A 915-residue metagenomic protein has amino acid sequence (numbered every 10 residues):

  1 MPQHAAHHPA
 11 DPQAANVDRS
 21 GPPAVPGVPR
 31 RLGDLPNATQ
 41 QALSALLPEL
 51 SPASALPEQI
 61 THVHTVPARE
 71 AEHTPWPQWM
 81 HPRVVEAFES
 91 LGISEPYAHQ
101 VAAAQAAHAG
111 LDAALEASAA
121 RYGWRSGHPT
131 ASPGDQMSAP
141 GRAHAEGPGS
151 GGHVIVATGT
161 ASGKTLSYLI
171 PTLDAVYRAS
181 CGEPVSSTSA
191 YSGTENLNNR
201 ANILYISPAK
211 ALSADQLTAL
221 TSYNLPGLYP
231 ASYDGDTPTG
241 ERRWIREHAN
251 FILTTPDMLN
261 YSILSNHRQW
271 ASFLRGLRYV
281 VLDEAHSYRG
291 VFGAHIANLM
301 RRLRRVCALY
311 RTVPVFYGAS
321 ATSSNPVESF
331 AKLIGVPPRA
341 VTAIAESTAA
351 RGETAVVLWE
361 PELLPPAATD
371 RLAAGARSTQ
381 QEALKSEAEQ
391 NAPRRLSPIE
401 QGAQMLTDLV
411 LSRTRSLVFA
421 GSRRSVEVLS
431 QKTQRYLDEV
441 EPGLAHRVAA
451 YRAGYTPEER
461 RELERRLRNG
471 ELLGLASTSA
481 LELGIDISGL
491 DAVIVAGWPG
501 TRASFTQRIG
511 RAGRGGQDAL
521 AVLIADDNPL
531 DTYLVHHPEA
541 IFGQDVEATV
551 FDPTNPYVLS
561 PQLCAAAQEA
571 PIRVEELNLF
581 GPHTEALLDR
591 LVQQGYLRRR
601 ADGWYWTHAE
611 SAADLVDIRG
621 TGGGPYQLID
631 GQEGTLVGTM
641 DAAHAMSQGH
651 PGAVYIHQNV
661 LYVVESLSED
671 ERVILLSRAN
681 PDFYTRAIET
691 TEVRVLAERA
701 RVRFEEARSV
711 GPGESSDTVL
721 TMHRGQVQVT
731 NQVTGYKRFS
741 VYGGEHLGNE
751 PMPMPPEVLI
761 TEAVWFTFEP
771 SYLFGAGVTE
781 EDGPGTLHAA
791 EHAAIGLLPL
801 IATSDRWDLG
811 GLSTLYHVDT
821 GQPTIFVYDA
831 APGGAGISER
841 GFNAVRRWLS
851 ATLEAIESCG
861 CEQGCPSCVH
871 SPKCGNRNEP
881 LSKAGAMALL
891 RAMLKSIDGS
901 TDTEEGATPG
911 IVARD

Functional and structural regions predicted by a protein language model:
M1-A102, G110-S118, Y122: Helicase-associated low-complexity/disordered flanking segments
Q3-R30, A109-G151, R178-N199, P366-P393 (+2 more regions): Intrinsically disordered, low-complexity terminal tails and inter-domain linkers enriched for S/T/G/P/D/E
L47-L91, E95, H108-A109, H153-P256 (+4 more regions): Helicase motor core with emphasis on the C-terminal RecA-like subdomain
A519-A521, D527-Q544, D552, Q562-R573 (+3 more regions): Extended Lys/Arg-rich polyanion-binding regions
C859, A884-G906, G910: Intrinsic disorder at enzyme termini
C859-C868: Short cysteine clusters
S871: Cys/His-rich metal-chelating microdomains
C874-G875: Short, non-ligating residues that shape and space the ligands of small metal-coordination modules and catalytic
